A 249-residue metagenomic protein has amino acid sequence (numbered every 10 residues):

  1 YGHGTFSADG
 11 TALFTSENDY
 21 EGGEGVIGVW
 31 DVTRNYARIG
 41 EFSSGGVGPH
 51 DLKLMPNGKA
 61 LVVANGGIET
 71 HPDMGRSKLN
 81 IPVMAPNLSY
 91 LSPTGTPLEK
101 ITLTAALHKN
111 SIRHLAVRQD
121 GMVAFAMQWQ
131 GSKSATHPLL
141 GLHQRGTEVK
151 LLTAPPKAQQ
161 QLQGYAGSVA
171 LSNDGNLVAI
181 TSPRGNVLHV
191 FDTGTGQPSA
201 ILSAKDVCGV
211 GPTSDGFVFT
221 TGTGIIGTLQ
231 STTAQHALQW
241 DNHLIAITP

Functional and structural regions predicted by a protein language model:
Y1-E17: Blade-loop segments of beta-propeller domains
G2, G23, G48-H50, M84 (+6 more regions): Beta-rich catalytic cores
G4, L52, L115, V169 (+2 more regions): Hydrophobic core register within WD40 beta-propeller blades
S7-D9, P56-G58, R118-D120, N173-D174 (+1 more regions): Residue-level detector of Asp-centered blade-edge/turn motifs that repeat once per structural unit in beta-propeller
S16-Y20, V63-A85, F125-P138: Short, conserved, GDST-rich strand-edge loop motifs in beta-rich repeat architectures
G25-R34, K78-G95, H137-T147: Beta-propeller blade signature
E41-G46, T102-H108, T153-Q163, A200-K205 (+1 more regions): Surface loop/turn motifs at the tips and blade-to-blade linkers of beta-strand repeat domains
